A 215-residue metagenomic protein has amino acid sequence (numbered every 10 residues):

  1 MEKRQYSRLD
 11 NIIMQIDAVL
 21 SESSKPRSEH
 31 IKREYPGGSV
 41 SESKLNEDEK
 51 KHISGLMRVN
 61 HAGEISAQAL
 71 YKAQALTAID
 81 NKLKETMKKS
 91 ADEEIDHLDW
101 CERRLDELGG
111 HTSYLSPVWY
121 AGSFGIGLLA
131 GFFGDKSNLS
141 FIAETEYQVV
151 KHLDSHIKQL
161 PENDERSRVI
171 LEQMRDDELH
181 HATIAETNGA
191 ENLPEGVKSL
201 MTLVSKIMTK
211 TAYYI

Functional and structural regions predicted by a protein language model:
M1-I215: Non-heme di-metal
